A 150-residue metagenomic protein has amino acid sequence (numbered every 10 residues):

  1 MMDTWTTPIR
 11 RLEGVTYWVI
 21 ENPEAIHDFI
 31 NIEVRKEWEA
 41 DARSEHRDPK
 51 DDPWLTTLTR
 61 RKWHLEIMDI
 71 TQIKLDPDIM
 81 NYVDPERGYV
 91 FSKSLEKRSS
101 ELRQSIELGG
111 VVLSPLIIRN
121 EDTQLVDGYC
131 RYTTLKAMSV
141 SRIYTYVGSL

Functional and structural regions predicted by a protein language model:
M2-D69: N-terminal leader/domain-start detector
D3, I73-V126: Short alpha-helix boundary/capping and kink motifs at helix termini
T6, R10-P23, I30, V34-W38 (+1 more regions): A short, basic-hydrophobic beta/loop patch
I20, L58-R60, I70-Q72, I79 (+2 more regions): Generic N-terminal leader/processing signal
K50-R61, S100-E107, Y132-T134: Intrinsically disordered, low-complexity boundary segments flanking structured domains
